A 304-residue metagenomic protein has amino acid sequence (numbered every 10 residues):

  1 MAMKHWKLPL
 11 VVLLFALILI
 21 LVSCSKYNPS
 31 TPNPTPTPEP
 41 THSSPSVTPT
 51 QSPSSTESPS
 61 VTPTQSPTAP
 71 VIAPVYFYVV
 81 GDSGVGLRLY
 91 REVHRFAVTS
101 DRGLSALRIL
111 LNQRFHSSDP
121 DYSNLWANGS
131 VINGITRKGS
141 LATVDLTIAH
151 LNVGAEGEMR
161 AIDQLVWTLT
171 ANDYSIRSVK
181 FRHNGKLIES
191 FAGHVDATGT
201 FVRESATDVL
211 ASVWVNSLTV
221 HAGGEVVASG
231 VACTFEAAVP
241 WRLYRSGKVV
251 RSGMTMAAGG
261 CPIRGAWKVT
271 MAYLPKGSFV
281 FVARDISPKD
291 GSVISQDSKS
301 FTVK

Functional and structural regions predicted by a protein language model:
A2, W6-L13, L19-K304: Bimodal "functional hotspot" detector
